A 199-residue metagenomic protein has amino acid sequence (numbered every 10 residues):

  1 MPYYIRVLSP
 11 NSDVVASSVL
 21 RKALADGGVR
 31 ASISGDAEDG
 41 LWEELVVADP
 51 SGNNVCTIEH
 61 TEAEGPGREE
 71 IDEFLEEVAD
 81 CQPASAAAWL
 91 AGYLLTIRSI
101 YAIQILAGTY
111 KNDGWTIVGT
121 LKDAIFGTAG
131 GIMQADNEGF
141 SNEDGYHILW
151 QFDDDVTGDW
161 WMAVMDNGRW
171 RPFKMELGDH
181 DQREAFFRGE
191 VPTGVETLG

Functional and structural regions predicted by a protein language model:
M1-V46: Basic/polar, acidic-poor N-terminal "presequence/leader" segments that form or can form short amphipathic helices
M1-Y4, L20-V29, T109-G199: Acidic, proline/glycine-rich low-complexity IDRs
Y4-L8, R98-Q104, I132-Q134: Ordered hydrophobic segments in well-structured contexts
L8, S12, L106-D113: Conserved aromatic-histidine-acidic binding/catalytic patches
V14-A16, I33, N54-C56, G67-E69 (+6 more regions): An almost-null, non-specific background feature that weakly reflects generic protein context rather than any particular
G27-I105: Short, intrinsically disordered low-complexity segments
